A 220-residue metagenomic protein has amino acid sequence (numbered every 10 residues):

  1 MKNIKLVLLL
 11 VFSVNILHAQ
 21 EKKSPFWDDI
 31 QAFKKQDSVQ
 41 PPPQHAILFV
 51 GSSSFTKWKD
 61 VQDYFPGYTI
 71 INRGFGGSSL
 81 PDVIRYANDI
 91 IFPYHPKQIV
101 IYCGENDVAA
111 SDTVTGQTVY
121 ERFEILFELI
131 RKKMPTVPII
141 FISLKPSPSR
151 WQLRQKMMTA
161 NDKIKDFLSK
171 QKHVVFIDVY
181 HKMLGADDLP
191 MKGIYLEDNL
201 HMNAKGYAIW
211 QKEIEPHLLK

Functional and structural regions predicted by a protein language model:
M1-E21: Bacterial Sec-dependent N-terminal signal peptides
E21-R122, P148, L153-M158: Conserved SGNH/GDSL esterase-like catalytic core that processes O-acyl groups on lipids and polysaccharides
R73, I142, I177-V179: Conserved beta-strand termini and adjacent loop/short-helix elements that scaffold enzyme active sites in alpha/beta
N88, F92, G104, E128-P135 (+3 more regions): Sec-exported extracytoplasmic/periplasmic mature domains
C103, F141-S143, G206: A cross-domain feature marking catalytic cores of carbohydrate-active enzymes and several ubiquitous metabolic/repair
T118-I142, T159, K163-V175: Charged, glycine-enriched surface loops/patches that mediate electrostatic binding to polyanionic ligands
P146-K220: Catalytic His-Asp segment of secreted/periplasmic serine-dependent ester chemistry enzymes
